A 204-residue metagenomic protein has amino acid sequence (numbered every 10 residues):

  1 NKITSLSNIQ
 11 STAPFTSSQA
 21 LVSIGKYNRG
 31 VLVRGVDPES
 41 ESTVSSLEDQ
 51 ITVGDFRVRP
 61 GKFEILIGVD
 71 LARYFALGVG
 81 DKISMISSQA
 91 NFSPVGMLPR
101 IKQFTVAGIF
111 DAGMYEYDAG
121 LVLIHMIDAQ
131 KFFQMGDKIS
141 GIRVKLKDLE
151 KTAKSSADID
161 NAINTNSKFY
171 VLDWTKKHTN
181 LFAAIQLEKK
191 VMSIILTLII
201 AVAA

Functional and structural regions predicted by a protein language model:
K2-D137: A structural signal for hydrophobic secondary-structure junctions, strongest on transmembrane helix-loop-helix units
E48-V53, K82, I139, K154 (+2 more regions): Hydrophobic alpha-helical segments
Q89-A90, M97-M192: Mechanotransmission and gating elements of multispan inner-membrane complexes involved in transport and envelope
Q186-A204: Hydrophobic alpha-helical transmembrane segments of multi-pass inner-membrane transport and secretion
